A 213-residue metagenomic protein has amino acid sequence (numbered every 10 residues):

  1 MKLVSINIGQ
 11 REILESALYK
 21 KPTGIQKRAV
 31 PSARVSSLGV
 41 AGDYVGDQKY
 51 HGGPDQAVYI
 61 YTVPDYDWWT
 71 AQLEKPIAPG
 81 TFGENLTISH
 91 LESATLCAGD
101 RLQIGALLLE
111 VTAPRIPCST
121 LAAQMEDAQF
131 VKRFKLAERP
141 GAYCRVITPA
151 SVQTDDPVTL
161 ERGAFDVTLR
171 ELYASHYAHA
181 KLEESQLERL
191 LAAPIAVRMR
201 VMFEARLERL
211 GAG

Functional and structural regions predicted by a protein language model:
M1-A123, Q129-F130, R162-G213: Electropositive, beta-rich accessory/interaction domains or terminal extensions that provide binding surfaces
P31, P140-A142, T154-D156: A short pocket-lining beta-strand/turn micro-motif at the edge of beta-sheets
H90-E92, E138, T148: Short loop/turn positions at the edges of beta-strands in beta-sheet-rich folds
G99, P149, Q153-D156: Loop/turn positions that initiate beta-strands
A128-R145: A mid-sequence, solvent-exposed acidic-amphipathic segment
L136, T148-S151, F165: Short amphipathic alpha-helix initiation/capping segments at coil-to-helix junctions
V158-L160: Short, hydrophobic/aromatic-enriched beta-strand segments in well-ordered soluble domains
